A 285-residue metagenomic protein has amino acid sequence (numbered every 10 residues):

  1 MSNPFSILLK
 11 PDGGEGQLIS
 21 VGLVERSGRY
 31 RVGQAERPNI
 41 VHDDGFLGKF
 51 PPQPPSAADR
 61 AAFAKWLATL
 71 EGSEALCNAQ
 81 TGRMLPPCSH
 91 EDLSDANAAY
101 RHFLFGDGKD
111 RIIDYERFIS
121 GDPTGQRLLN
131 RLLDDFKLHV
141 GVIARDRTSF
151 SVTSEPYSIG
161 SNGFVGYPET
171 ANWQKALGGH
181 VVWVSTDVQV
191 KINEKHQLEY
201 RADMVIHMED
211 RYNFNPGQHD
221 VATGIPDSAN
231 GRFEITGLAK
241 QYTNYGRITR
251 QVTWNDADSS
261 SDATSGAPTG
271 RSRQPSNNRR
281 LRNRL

Functional and structural regions predicted by a protein language model:
S2-H180, V184-D187: Membrane-inserting hydrophobic helices used for pore formation or membrane fusion
A35, N172, R201-D203, G237 (+1 more regions): Generic structural signal for short, flexible, solvent-exposed coil/loop and linker residues
T153-E155, G160, Q189-N193, E209 (+2 more regions): A structural detector for beta-sheet-dominated domains
G166-G224: Acidic, glycine-rich flexible loop segments
E194, R211-L285: Active-site or metal-binding loop neighborhoods of secreted/extracellular toxin and effector enzymes
